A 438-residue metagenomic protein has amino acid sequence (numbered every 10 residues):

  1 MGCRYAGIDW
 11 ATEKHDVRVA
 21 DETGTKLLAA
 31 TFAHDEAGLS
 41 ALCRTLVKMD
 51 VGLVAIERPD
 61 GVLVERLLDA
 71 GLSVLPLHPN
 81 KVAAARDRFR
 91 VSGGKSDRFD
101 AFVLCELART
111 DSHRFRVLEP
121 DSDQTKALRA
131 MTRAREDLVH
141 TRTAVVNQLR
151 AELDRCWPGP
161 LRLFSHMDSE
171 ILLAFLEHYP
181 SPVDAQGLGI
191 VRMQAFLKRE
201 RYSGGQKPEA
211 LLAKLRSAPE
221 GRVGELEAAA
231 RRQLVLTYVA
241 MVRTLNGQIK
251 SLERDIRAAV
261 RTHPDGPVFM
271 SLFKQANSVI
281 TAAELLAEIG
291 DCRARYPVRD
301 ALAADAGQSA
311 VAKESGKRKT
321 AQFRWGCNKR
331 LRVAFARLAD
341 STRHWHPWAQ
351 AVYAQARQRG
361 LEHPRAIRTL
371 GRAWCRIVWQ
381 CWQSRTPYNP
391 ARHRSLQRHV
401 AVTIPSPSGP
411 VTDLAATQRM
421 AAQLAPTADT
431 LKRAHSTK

Functional and structural regions predicted by a protein language model:
M1-K438: A detector of single, family-specific signature residues that are central to catalytic or substrate-handling motifs
